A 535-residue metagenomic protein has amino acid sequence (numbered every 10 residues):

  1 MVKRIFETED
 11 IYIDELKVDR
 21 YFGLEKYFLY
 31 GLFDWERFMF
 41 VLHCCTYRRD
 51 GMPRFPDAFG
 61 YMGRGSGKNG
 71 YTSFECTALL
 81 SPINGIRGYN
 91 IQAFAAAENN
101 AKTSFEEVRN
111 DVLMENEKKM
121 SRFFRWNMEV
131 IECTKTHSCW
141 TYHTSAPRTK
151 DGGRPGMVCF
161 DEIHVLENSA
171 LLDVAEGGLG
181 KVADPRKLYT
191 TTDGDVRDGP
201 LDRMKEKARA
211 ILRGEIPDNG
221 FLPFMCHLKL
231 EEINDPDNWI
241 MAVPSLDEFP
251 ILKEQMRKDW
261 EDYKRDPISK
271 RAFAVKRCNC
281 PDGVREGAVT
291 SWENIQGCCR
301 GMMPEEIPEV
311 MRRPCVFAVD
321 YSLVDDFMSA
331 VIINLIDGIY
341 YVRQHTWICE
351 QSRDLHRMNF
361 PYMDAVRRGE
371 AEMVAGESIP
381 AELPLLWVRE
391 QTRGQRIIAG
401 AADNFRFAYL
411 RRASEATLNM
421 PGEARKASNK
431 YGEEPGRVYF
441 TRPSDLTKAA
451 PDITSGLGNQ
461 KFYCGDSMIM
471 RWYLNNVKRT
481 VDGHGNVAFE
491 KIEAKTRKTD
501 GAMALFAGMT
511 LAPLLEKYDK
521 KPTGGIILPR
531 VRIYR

Functional and structural regions predicted by a protein language model:
M1-V319, S455, N475-N476, H484-N486: Phosphate/NTP-binding elements of NTP-utilizing enzymes
S66-K68, N99-K102, R148-K150, L166-E167 (+12 more regions): Flexible loop/turn segments at secondary-structure boundaries
S73-S81, V324-G338, G501, A507-G508: Acidic, metal-ligating active-site segments
D111, E132-T136, I333-A399: Nucleic-acid-processing active sites and adjacent nucleic-acid-binding tracks, predominantly divalent metal-dependent
W140, A210, G214-L228, E232-N234 (+2 more regions): Metal-dependent DNA phosphodiester-chemistry modules and their immediately adjacent helices/loops in DNA-processing
T190, V310-Y340: Gly/Thr-rich phosphate-binding beta-strand-loop-beta motif of the actin/hexokinase/Hsp70
G394-F407, R411: Short glycine-rich phosphate-binding loop at a beta-alpha junction
T523-R535: Acidic, low-complexity intrinsically disordered tails
